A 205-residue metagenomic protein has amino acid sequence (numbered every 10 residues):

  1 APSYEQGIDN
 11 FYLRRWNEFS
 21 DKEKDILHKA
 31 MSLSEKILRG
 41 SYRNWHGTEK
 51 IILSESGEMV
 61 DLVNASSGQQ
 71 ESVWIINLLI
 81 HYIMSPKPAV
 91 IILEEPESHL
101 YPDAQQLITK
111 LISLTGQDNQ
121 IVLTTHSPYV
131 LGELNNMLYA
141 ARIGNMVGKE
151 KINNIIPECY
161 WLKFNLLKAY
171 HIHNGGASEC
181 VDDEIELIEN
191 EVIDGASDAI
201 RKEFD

Functional and structural regions predicted by a protein language model:
A1-P88, E158-D205: Phosphate-coordinating catalytic segments in nucleotide- and nucleic-acid-processing enzymes
V90-I92: Walker B motif beta-strand of ABC-family P-loop ATPases
E94-P96: Walker B catalytic acidic pair
D103-D205: C-terminal lobe/lid and adjacent interdomain/linker elements of RecA-like ASCE P-loop ATPase modules
